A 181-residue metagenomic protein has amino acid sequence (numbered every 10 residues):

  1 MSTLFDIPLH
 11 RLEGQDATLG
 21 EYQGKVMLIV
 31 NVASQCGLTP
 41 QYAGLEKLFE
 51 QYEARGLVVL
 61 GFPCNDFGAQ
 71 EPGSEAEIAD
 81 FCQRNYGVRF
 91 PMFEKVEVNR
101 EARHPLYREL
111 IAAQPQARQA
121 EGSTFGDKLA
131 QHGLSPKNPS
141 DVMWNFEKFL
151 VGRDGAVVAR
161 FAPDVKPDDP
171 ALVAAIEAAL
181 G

Functional and structural regions predicted by a protein language model:
M1-G20, L38-P40, A117: N-terminal "domain-start" segment that seeds a small globular fold
L4-F5, M27, N145-E147: Short loop/turn microsegments at loop-to-beta-strand junctions
K25-V26, S34-Q35, T39-F62, C82-Y86: Conserved helix-turn-beta segment immediately C-terminal to the redox Cys motif in thioredoxin-like folds
E53-G73, R89-R100: Thiol-based oxidoreductase modules, predominantly thioredoxin-like and allied folds used for disulfide exchange
F81-Q83, G87-K166: Thiol/selenol-based redox catalytic cores and closely related redox-interacting motifs
A159-L180: Non-catalytic, surface beta->alpha helical segment in thiol-disulfide oxidoreductase systems
